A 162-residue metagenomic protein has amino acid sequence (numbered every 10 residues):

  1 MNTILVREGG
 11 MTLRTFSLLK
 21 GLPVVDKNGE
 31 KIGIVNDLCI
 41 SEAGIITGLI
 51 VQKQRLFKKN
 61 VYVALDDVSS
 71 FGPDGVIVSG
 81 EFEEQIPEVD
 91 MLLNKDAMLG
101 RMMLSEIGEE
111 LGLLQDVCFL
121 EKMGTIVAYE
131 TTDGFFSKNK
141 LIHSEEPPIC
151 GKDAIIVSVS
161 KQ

Functional and structural regions predicted by a protein language model:
M1-Q162: Peripheral interaction segments used for macromolecular assembly
